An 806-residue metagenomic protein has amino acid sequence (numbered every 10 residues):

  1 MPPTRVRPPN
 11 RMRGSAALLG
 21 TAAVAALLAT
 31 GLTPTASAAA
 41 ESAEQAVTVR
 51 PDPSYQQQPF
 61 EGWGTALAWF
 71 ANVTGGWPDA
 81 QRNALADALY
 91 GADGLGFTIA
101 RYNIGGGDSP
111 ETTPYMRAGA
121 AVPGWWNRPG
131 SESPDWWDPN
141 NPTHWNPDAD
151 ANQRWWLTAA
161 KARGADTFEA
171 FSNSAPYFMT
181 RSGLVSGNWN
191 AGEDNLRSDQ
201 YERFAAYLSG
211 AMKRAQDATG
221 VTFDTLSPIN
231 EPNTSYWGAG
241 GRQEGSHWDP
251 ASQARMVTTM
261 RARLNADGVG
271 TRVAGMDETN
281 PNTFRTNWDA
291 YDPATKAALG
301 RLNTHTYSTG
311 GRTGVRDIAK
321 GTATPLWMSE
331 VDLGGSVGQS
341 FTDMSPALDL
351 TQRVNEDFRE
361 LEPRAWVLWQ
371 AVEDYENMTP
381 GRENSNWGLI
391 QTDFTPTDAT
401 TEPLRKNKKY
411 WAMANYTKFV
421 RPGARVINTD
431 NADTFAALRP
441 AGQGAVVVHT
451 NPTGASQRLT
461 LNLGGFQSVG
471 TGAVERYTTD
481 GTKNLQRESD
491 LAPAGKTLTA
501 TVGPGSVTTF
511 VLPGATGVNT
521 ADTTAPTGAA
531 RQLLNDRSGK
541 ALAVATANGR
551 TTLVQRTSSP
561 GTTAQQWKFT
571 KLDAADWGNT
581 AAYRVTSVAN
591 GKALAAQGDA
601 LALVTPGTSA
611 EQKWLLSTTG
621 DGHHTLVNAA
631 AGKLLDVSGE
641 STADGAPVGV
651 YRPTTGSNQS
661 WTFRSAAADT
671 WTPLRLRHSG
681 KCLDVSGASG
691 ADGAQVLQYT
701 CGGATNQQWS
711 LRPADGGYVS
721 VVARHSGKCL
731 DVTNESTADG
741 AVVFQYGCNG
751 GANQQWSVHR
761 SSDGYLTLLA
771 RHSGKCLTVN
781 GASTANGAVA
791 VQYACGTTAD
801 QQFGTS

Functional and structural regions predicted by a protein language model:
M1-E41: Secretory targeting and sorting signals
A23, V518-S806: Lectin-like carbohydrate-binding module/patch detector with strong preference for beta-trefoil
E44-F223, E244, T258: N-terminal catalytic cores of secreted or lumenal carbohydrate-active enzymes
R203-G210, R214-T222, P232-G334: Active-site neighborhood of glycoside hydrolase catalytic domains
P325-A412, T429-N431: Aromatic/acidic polysaccharide-binding cleft in carbohydrate-active enzymes
P396, T400-Q443, T482: Glycan-recognition and catalytic regions of carbohydrate-active enzymes
T429-G470, G505: Carbohydrate-binding surface patches
L491-T520: C-terminal beta-strand-rich structural cap/linker in extracellular carbohydrate-active enzymes
